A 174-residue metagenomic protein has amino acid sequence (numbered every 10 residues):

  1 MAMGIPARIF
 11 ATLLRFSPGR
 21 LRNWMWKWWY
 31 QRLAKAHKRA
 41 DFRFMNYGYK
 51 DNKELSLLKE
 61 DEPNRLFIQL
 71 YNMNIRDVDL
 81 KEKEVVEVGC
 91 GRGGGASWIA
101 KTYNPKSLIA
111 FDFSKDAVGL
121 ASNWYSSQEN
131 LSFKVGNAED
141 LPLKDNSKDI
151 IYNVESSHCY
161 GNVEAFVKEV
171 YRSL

Functional and structural regions predicted by a protein language model:
M1-F42: N-terminal auxiliary segments of SAM/dcSAM-dependent transferases
K50-I68: Class I SAM-dependent methyltransferase Rossmann-like catalytic core, especially the SAM/SAH-binding loop
N64-K81: Conserved alpha-helix/loop element of class I SAM-dependent methyltransferases that forms part of the SAM/SAH-binding
V86-D140: Class I SAM-dependent methyltransferase SAM/SAH-binding core
D140-D145, G161: Short conserved loop adjoining the S-adenosyl-L-methionine
Y152: A conserved beta-strand element that flanks and buttresses the S-adenosyl-L-methionine
S156: Hydrophobic adenine-recognition pocket in adenosine-nucleotide-binding enzymes
E164-L174: A short glycine-rich, Lys/Arg-flanked "PGG" loop and its adjoining helix->strand segment in the class I
